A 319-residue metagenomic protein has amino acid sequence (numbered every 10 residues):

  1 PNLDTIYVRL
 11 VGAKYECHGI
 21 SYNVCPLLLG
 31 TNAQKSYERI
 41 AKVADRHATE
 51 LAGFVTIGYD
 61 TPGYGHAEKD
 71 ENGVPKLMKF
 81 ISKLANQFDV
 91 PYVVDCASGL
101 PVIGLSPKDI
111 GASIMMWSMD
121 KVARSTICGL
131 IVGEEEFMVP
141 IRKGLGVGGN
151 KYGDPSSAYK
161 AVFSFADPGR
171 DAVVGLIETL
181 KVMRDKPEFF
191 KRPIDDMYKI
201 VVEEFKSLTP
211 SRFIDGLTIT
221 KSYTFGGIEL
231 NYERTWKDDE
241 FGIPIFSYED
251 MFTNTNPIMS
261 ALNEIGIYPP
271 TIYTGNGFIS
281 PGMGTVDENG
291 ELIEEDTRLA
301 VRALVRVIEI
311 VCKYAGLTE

Functional and structural regions predicted by a protein language model:
P1-A172, L176, L180, M283 (+2 more regions): Conserved PLP-enzyme active-site core in the AAT-like
R39, E136, P140, F189-R192 (+3 more regions): Exposed alpha-helical structural elements
L176-T209: Structural signature of PLP-dependent enzymes
K191-R192, A315-E319: Short, flexible loop/turn segments with low-complexity composition
Y198-G316: Conserved C-terminal alpha-helix-loop-beta "cap" of PLP-dependent enzymes that closes/shapes the active-site mouth
